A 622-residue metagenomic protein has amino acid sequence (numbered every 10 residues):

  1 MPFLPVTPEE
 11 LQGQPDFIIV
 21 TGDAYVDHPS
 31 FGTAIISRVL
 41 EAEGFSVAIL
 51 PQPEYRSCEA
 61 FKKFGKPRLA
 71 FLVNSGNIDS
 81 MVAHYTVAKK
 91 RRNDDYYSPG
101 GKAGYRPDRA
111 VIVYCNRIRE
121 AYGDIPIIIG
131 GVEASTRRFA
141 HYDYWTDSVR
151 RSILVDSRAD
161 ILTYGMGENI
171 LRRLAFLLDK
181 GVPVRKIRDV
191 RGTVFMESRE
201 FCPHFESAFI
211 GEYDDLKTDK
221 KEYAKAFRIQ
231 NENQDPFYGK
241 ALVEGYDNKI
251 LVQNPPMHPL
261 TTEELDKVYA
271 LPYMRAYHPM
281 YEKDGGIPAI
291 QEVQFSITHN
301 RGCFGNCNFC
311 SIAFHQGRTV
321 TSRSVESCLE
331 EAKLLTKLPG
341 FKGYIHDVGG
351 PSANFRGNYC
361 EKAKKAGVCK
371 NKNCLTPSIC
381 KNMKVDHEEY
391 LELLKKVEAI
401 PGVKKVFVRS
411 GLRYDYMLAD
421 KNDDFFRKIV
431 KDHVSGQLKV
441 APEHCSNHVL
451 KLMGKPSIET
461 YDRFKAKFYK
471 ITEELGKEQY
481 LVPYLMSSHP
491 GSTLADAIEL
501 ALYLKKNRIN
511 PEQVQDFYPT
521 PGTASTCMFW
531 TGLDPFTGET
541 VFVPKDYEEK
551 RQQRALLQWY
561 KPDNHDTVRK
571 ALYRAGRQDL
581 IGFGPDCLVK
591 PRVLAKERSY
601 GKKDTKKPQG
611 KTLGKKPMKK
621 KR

Functional and structural regions predicted by a protein language model:
M1-P5, K217-M257, E264, A270 (+2 more regions): Radical SAM enzyme core and accessory elements
P15-T21, H28-G65: Nucleic acid-processing catalytic cores of prokaryotic defense/repair systems
I19, E54-Y55, L334-V482, M486-P490: Conserved SAM/AdoMet-binding glycine-rich loop
D23-Y25, D284-S311, Y344: N-terminal pre-triad scaffold of radical SAM enzymes
G32, P51-Y246, Q253-N254: Glycine-rich beta-alpha loop elements in corrinoid/cobalamin-binding modules across cobalamin-dependent enzymes
R56, R185-Q234, N248, M257-L260 (+5 more regions): Terminal amphipathic helices with adjacent charged low-complexity linkers/tails
D79-A88, T136-R138, E168-R173, E197-F201 (+7 more regions): Flexible glycine/acidic-rich beta-alpha junction loops that bind and position SAM and/or redox cofactors in anaerobic
D160, V268, C303, C307 (+4 more regions): Conserved, mostly hydrophobic/aromatic
